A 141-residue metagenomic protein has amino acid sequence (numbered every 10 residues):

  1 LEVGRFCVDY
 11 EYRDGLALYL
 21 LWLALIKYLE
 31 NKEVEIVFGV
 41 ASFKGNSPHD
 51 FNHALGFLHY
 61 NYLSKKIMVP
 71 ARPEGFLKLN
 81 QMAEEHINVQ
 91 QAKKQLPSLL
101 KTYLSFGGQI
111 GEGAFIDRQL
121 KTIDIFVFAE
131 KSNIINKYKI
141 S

Functional and structural regions predicted by a protein language model:
L1-G108, A114-T122: Acyl-donor binding region in acyl/amide transferases
K121-I134: C-terminal "cap" of GNAT-fold acetyltransferases
I135, I140: Long, contiguous binding/interaction regions
